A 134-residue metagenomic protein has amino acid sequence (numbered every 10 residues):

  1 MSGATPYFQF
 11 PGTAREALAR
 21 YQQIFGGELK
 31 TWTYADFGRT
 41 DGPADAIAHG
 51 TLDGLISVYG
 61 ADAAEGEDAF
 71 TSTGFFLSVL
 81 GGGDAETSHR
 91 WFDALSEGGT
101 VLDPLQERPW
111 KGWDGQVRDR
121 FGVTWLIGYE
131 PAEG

Functional and structural regions predicted by a protein language model:
S2, A46-A48, T73-F75: Residues that flank catalytic or metal-binding motifs in active/ligand-binding sites
S2, T51-D53, V58-A69, V79-G134: Vicinal oxygen chelate
P6-F8, F75-V79: A structural signal for short, well-ordered beta-strand segments
Y7, Y34-F37, S96-E97, W110-K111: Aromatic-residue detector
F8-I56: Core segments of cupin and vicinal oxygen chelate
T13-E16, G27, T31, G38-T40 (+5 more regions): A generic structural signal for solvent-exposed, polar alpha-helical segments
